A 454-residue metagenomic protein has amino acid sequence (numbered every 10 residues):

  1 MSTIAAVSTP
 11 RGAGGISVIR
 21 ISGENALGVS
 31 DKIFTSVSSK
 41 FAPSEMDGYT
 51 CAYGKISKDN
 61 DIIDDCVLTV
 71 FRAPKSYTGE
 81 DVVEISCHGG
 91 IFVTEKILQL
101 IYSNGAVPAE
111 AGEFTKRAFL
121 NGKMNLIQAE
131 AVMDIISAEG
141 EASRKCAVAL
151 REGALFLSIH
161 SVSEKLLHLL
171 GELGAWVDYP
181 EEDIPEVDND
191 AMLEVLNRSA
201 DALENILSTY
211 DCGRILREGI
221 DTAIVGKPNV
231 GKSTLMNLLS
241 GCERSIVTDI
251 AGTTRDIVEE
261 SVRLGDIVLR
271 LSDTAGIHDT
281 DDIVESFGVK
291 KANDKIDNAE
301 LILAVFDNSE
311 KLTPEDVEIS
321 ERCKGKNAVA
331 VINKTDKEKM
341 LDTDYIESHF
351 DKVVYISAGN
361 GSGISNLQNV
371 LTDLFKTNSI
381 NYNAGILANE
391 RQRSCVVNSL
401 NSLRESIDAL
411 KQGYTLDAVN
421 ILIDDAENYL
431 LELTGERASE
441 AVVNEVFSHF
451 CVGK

Functional and structural regions predicted by a protein language model:
M1-K145, A149, G153, E164 (+1 more regions): A glycine-rich (often HGG/GG-containing) alpha/beta subdomain
S2-V7, R11, E141-R263, T280-D282 (+1 more regions): C-terminal-of-GTPase-core extension/linker across diverse P-loop GTPases
G14-I16, Y49-C51, N298-I302, G325-A328 (+1 more regions): Short glycine-/polar-rich loops that comprise or flank the Walker A/P-loop and associated switch/sensor motifs
A52-D64, L68-R72, G252-T280, N298-L301: Switch I (G2) and immediately adjacent beta-strands of P-loop GTPase domains
S240, A275-G276, E300, D307 (+1 more regions): Short glycine-/small-residue-rich Rossmann-like dinucleotide-binding loops
A251, I277, E285-V289: Short alpha-helix of the ABC ATPase nucleotide-binding domain corresponding to the H-loop/switch region
L271, V305, V331: Generic enzyme active-site microenvironment
E285-S309: Inter-motif core of Ras-like GTPase G domains
